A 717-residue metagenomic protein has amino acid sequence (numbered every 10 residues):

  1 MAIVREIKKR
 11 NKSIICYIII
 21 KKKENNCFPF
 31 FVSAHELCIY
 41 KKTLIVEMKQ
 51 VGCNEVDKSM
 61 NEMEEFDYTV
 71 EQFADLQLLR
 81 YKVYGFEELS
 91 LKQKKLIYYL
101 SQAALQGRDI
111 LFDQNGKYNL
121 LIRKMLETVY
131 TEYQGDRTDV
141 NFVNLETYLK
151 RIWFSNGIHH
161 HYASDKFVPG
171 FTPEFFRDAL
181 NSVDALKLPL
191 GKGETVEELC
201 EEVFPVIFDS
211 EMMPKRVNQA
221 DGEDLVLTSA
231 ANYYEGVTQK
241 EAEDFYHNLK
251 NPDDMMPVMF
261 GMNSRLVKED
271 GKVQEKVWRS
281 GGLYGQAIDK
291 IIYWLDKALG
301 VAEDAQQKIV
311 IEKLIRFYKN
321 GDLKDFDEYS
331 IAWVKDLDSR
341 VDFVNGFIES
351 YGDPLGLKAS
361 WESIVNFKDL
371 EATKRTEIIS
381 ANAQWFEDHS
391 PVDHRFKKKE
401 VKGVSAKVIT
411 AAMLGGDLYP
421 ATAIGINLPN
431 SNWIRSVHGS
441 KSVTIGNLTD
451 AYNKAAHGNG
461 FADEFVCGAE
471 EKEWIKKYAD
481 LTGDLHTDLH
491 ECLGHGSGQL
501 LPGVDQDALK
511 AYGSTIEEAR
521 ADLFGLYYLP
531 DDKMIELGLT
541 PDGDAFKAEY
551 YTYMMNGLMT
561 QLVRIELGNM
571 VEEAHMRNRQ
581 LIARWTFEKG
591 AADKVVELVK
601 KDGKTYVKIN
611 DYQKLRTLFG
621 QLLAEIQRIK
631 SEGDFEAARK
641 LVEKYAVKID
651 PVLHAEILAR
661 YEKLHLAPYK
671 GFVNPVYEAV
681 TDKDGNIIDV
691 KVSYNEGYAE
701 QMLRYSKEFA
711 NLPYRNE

Functional and structural regions predicted by a protein language model:
E6, R10-K12, I20-V32, T43-L44: Positively charged N-terminal leader segments that act as targeting/secretion signals
M63-M125: N-terminal-proximal low-complexity accessory segments that begin disordered and transition into the first
K82, L111, L526-I629: Long, well-structured alpha-helical subdomains associated with metal-dependent extracellular/ecto-lumenal hydrolases
S90, D304, L485-Q499: Active-site recognition of the HExxH zinc-binding catalytic motif
S90, D304, S514-D531: An active-site-proximal "capping" alpha-helix that borders the catalytic cofactor pocket
T147-K150, F154-E473, A479: Contiguous, non-catalytic segments that form substrate-binding/exosite surfaces or channel walls
G498-A519: Post-HEXXH active-site segment of zinc metalloproteases
L615, F619-E717: Extended, compositionally biased alpha-helical segments that mediate assembly or anchoring
